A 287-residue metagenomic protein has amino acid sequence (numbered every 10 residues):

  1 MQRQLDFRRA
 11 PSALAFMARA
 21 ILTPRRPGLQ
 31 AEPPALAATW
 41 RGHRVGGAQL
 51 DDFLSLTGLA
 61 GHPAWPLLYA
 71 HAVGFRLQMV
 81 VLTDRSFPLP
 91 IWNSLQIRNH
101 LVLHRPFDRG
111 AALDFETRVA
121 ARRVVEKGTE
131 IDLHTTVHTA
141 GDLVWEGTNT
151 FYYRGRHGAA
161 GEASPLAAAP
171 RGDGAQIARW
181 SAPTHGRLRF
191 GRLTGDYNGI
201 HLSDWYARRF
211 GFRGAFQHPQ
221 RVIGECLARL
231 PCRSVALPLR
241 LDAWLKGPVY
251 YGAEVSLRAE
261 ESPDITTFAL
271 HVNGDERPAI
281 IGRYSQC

Functional and structural regions predicted by a protein language model:
M1-L22, G28-A35, L77-M79, I97-A182 (+2 more regions): HotDog/MaoC-like acyl-thioester-processing domains
M1-R98, G158-R233: Hot-dog-fold acyl-thioester-processing enzymes
A37-W40, E146, P238-R240: Hydrophobic residues on conserved beta-strands that form the core of alpha/beta folds
S94-H100, L237-D242: Short, structured beta-strand/loop micro-motifs enriched in basic residues and often containing a Trp
H201, W205-S256, E260-D264, L270-D275 (+1 more regions): Catalytic-pocket segment enriched in acidic/His residues
